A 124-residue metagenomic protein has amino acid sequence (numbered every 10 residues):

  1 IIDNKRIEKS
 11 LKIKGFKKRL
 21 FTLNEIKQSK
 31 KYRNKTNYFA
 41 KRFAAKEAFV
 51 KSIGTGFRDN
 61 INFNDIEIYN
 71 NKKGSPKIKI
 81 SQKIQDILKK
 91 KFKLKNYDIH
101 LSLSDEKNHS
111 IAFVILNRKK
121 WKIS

Functional and structural regions predicted by a protein language model:
I1-S124: Core catalytic alpha/beta fold that binds nucleotide/phospho-ligands
